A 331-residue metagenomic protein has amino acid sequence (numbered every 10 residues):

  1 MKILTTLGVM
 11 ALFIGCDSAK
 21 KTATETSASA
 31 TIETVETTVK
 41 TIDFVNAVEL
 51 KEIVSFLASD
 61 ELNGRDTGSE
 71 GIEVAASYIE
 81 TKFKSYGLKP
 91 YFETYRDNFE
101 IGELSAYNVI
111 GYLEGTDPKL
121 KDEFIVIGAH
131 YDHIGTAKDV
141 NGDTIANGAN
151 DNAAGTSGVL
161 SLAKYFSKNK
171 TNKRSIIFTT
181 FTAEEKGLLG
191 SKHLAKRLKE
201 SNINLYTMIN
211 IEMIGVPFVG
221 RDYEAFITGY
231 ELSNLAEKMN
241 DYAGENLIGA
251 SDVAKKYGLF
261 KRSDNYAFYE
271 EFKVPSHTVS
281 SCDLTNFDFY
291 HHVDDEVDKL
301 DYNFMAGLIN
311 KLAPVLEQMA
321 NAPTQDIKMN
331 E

Functional and structural regions predicted by a protein language model:
F13-G15: C-terminal motif of bacterial Sec signal peptides marking the signal peptidase cleavage site
D17-A19: Bacterial signal peptide processing site
L57, F83, F99-K138: Acidic/His- and Gly-rich active-site-bordering loop/insert found across diverse amide/peptide-bond hydrolases
R65-E114: A non-catalytic alpha/beta surface segment that caps or lines the substrate-entry region of metallo-dependent hydrolase
K84, G111, I127, H133 (+2 more regions): Alpha-helical metal-binding/catalytic segments enriched in His/Glu/Asp
T171, F181-S276, T324-I327: Metal-dependent peptidase/peptidase-like ectodomains
Y257-M305: Zn-dependent metallopeptidase/amidohydrolase metal-coordination segment
N286-E331: His/Asp/Glu-rich mid-to-C-terminal helical/loop segments that flank catalytic regions of hydrolases
